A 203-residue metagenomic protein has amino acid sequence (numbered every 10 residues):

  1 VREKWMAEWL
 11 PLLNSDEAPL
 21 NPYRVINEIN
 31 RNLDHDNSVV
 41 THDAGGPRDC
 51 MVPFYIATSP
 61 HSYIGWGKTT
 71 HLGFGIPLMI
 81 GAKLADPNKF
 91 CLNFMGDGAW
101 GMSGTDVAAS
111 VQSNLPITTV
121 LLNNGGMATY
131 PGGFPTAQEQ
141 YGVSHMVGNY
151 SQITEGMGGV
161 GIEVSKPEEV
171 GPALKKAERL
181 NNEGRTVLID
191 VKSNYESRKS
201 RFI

Functional and structural regions predicted by a protein language model:
V1-P77, A82: Active-site diphosphate/adenylate-binding microenvironment
L12, F134-K176: Conserved thiamine diphosphate
A44-G46, N124-G126, V191-S197: Glycine-rich beta-alpha junction loops
D49-G125: Thiamine diphosphate
A57-P60, V111, P135-Y141, L180: Short, hinge-like loop/turn segments at secondary-structure boundaries
V107-A108, T129-A137: Active-site-proximal loop->helix
P167-I203: Glycine/aspartate-rich loop-and-adjacent alpha/beta segment that forms the canonical ThDP
